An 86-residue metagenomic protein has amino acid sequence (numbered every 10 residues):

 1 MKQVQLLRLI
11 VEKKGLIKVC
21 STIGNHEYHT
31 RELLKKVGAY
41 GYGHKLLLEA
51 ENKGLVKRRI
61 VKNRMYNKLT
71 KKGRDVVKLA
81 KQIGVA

Functional and structural regions predicted by a protein language model:
M1-K18: Short alpha-helical segments that sit at the start of domains
V11, C20-N25, K81: Short, locally clustered residues in the helix-turn-helix/winged-helix DNA-binding domain
V19, N25-K36: Short acidic, hydrophobic short linear motifs in intrinsically disordered regions
V37-N52: Short amphipathic alpha-helical interaction segments
E51-V61: A short, conserved structural fragment
N63-T70: Minor-groove-contacting beta-hairpin "wing" of winged helix-turn-helix DNA-binding domains
R74-A86: Short, amphipathic alpha-helical interaction segments positioned at domain boundaries
